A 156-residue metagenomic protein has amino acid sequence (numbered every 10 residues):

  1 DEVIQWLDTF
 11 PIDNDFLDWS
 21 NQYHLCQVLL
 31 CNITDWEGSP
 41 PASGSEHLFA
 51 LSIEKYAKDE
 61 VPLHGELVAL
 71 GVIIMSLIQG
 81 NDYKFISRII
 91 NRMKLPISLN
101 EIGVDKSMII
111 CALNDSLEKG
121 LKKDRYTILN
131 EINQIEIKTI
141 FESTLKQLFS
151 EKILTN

Functional and structural regions predicted by a protein language model:
E2-N100, V104: Active-site segments that bind and position negatively charged phosphate/pyrophosphate groups
G80-N156: C-terminal charged capping/lid subdomain of soluble metabolic enzymes
